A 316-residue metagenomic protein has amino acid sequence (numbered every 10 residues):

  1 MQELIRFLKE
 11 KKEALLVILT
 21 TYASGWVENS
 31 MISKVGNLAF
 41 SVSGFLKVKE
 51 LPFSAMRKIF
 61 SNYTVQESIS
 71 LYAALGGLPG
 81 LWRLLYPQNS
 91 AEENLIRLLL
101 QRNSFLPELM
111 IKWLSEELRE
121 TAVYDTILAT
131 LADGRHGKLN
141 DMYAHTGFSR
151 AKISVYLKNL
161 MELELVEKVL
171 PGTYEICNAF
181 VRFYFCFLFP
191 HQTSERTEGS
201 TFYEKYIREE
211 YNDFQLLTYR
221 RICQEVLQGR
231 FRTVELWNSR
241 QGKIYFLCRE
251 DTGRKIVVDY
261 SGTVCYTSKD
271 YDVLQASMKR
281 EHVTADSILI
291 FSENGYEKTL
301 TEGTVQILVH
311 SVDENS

Functional and structural regions predicted by a protein language model:
E3-V35: Sensor-1/coupling segment of RecA-like P-loop NTPase cores
L19-W26, S30, L78, A179 (+2 more regions): A short beta-strand-to-loop transition that corresponds to the Sensor-1 phosphate-sensing loop of AAA+ P-loop ATPases
V42-S68: Conserved small helical "lid"/interfacial subdomain of P-loop NTPases
R57, Y72, Y143: The alpha-helix within a helix-turn-helix
V65-L84, T121, D125: The conserved phosphate-sensing helix
L81, P87, E93-G242: Accessory nucleic acid-recognition modules appended to NTPase machines
L227, I244-A276: Conserved catalytic cores of phosphodiester-cleaving nucleases, focusing on short active-site segments
L289-S316: Domain-level recognition of nuclease-like catalytic cores that cleave nucleotide substrates
